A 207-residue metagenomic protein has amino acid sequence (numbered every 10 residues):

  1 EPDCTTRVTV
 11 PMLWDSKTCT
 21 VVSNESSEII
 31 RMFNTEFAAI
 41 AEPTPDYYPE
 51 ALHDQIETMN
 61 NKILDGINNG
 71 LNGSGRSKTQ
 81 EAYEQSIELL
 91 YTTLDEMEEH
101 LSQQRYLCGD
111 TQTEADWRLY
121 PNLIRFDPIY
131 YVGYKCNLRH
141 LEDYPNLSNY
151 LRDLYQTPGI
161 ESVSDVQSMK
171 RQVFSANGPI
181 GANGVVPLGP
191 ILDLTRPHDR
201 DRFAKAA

Functional and structural regions predicted by a protein language model:
E1-A207: C-terminal alpha-helical interaction module
